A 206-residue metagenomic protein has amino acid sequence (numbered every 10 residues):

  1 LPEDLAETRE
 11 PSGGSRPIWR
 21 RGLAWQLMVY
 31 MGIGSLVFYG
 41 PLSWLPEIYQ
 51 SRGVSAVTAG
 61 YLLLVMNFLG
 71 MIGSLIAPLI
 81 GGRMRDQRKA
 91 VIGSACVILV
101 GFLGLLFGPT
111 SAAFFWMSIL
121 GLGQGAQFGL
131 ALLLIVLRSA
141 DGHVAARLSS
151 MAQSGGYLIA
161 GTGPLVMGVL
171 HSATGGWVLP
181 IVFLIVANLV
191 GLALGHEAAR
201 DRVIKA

Functional and structural regions predicted by a protein language model:
L1-T8, L192-A198: C-terminal membrane-cytosol helix-exit motif in multi-pass small-molecule transporters
P2-L27: Juxtamembrane intracellular "pre-TM" segments in multi-pass secondary transporters
G22-S74: Extracytoplasmic gate region of multi-pass secondary transporters
G73-D86: Helix-to-loop junctions at the C-terminal end of transmembrane segments in multipass secondary transporters
K89-G104: Structural signature of the two symmetry-related core transmembrane helices
A126-A140: Intracellular juxtamembrane helix-capping segments at the cytosolic ends of symmetry-related transmembrane helices
R138-V178, F183-L184: A late C-terminal transmembrane helix in Major Facilitator Superfamily
V182-A206: Multi-pass alpha-helical transporter architecture, strongest for 12-TM Major Facilitator/SLC carriers used
